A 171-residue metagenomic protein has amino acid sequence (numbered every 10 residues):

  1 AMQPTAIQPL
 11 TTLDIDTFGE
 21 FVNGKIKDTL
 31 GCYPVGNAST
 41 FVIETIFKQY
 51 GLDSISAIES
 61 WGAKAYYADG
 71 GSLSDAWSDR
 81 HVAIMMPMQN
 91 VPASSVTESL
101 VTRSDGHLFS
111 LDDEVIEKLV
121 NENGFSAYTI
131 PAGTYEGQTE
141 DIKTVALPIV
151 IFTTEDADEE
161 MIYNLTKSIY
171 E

Functional and structural regions predicted by a protein language model:
M2-L13, K143-I151: Periplasmic solute-binding protein
T5-D79: Bilobed "Venus flytrap"/periplasmic-binding protein-like clamshell domains and structurally analogous long
D53-A157: Pocket-lining segment of extracytoplasmic ligand-binding domains
D158-Y163: Short, conserved charged micro-motifs
I169-E171: Periplasmic-binding protein-like
